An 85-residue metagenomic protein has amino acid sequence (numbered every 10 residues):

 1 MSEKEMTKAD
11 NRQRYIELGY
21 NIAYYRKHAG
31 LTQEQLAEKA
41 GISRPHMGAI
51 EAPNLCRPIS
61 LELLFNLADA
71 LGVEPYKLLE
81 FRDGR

Functional and structural regions predicted by a protein language model:
S2-E5, D69, K77-R85: Short, charged recognition helix plus adjacent turn of helix-turn-helix-like nucleic-acid-binding domains
S2-H28: A short, Lys/Arg-rich alpha-helix, primarily the initiator
I22, L36-A37, M47-I50, L78: Conserved hydrophobic/aromatic packing and binding residues within compact polymer-binding modules
A23, E34, F65: Residues within the helices of the helix-turn-helix
K27, E38, D69: Alpha-helical residues within the helix-turn-helix
T32, S43-H46, S60, E74: Short coil turns linking two alpha-helices in DNA-binding domains
G41-R57: Recognition helix of helix-turn-helix/homeodomain-like DNA-binding domains that insert into the DNA major groove
N54-D69: Short, basic-rich loop-to-helix N-cap that marks the start of a DNA-contacting helix
